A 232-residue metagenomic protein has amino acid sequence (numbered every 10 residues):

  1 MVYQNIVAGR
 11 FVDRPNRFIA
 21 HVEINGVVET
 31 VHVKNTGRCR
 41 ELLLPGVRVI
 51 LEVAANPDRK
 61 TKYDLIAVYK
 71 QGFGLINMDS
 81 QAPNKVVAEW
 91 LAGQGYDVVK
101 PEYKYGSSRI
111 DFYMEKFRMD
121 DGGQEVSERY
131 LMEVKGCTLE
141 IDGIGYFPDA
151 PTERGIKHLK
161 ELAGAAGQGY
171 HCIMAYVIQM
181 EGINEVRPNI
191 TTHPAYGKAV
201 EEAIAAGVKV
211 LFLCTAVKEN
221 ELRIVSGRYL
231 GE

Functional and structural regions predicted by a protein language model:
G9, I110-R118, S127-D149, L162: Conserved catalytic cores of phosphodiester-cleaving nucleases, focusing on short active-site segments
N16-H21: Short aromatic-glycine-enriched beta-strand elements
V27-E41: Beta-strand/loop nucleic-acid-binding surfaces
R40, Q71-P101, D120: Acidic-basic catalytic patches of nuclease active cores, encompassing PD-(D/E)XK and other metal-cofactor nuclease
P45-N56, C214-T215: Flexible glycine-rich surface loops and low-complexity tracts that mediate binding to linear polymers
N56-G72: OB-fold/S1-family single-stranded nucleic acid-binding modules
G143-E153, A163-T192, C214: Nucleic-acid nuclease catalytic cores
Q179-E232: Domain-level recognition of nuclease-like catalytic cores that cleave nucleotide substrates
